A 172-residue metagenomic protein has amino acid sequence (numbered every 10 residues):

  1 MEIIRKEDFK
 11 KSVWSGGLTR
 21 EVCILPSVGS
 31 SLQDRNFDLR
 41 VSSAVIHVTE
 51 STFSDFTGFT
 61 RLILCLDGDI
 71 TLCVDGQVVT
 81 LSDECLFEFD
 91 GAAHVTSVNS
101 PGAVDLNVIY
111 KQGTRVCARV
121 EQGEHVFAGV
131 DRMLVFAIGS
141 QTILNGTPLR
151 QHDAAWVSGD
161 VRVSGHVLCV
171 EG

Functional and structural regions predicted by a protein language model:
M1-G172: Jelly-roll (double-stranded beta-helix
